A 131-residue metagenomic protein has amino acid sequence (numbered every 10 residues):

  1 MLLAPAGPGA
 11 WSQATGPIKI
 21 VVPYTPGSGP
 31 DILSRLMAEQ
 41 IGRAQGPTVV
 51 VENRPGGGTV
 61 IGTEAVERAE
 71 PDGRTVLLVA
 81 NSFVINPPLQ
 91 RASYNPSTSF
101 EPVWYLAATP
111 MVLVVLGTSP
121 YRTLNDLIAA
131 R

Functional and structural regions predicted by a protein language model:
M1-T15: Short, low-complexity disordered leader/linker segments with a strong preference for bacterial N-terminal type II
L2-L3, G57, T118: Short N-terminal micro-motifs specific to bacterial/archaeal maturation and metal-cluster initiation sites
A6-G7, Q40, I128-R131: Generic low-complexity, intrinsically disordered sequence content enriched in small uncharged/hydrophobic residues
W11-T98: N-terminal (or domain-start) structured segment
R68-R74, P88-R131: Hinge/capping helix and adjacent helix->loop/strand transition within the periplasmic-binding protein
